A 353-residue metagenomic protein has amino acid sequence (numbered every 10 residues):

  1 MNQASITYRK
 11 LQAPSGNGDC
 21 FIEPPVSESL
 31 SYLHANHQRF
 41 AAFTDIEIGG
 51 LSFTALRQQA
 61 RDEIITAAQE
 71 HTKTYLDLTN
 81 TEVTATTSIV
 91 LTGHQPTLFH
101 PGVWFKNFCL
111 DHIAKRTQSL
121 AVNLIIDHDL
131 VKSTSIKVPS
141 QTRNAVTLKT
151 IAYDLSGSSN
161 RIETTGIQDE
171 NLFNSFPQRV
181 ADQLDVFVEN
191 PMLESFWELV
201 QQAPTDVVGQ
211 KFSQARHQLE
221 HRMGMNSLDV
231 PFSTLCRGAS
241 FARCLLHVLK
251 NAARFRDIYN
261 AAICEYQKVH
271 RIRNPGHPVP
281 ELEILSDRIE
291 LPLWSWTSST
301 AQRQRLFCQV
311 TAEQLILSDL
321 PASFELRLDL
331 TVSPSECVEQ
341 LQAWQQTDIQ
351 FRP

Functional and structural regions predicted by a protein language model:
M1-P96, E170, N174-F176: N-terminal regions that are enriched for targeting/export leaders and immediately downstream pro/stem segments
N2-L33, H37-Q38, L51-F53, C109 (+1 more regions): N-terminal, positively charged nucleic-acid-binding surface of large information/translation enzymes
A85-T117: N-terminal catalytic cores of NTP/NDP-binding nucleotidyl/phosphoryl-transfer enzymes
G93-P96, L124-D129, F232-R237: An acidic- and aromatic-residue-enriched active-site/binding cleft used to recognize and process polar
T97-H100, H128-S133, T300-R303: Flexible loop/turn segments at secondary-structure boundaries
N123-E220: Internal, well-ordered alpha/beta segment that forms a basic, Gly-enriched binding/recognition surface
Q210-D329: Extended, H/D-rich, highly charged conserved domains that either
F324-P353: Extended, compositionally biased non-globular segments
